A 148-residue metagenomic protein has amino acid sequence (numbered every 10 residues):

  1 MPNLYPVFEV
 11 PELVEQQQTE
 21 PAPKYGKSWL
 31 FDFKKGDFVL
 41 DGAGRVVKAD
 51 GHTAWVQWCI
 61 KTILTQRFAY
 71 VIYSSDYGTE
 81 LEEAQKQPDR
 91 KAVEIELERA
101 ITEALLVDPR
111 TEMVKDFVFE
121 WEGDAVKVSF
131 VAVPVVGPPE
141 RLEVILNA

Functional and structural regions predicted by a protein language model:
M1-E96, K115, E120-A148: Immediate N-terminus of the mature polypeptide
I101, L105-F117: Short acidic amphipathic segments
